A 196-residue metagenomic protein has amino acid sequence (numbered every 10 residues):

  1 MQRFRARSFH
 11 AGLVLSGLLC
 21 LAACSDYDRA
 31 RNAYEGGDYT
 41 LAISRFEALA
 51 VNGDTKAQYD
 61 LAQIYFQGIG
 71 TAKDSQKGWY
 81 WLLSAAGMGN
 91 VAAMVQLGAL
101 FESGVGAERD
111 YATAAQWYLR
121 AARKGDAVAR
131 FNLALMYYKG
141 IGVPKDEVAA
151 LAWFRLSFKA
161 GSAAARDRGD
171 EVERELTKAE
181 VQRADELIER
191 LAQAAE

Functional and structural regions predicted by a protein language model:
M1-R7: N-terminal secretory signal peptides that target proteins for export/translocation
A11-C20: Bacterial N-terminal signal peptides
R29-A33, L49, D60-Q67, Q96-S103 (+2 more regions): Hydrophobic face of amphipathic alpha-helices that form TPR/SEL1-like repeat modules and related alpha-solenoid
Y34-D38, V51-D54, Q67-I69, D74 (+8 more regions): Short helix-capping/linker turns of helical repeat alpha-solenoids
A163-E196: Terminal, low-structured helical/coil segments at or just beyond the last alpha-helical repeat
